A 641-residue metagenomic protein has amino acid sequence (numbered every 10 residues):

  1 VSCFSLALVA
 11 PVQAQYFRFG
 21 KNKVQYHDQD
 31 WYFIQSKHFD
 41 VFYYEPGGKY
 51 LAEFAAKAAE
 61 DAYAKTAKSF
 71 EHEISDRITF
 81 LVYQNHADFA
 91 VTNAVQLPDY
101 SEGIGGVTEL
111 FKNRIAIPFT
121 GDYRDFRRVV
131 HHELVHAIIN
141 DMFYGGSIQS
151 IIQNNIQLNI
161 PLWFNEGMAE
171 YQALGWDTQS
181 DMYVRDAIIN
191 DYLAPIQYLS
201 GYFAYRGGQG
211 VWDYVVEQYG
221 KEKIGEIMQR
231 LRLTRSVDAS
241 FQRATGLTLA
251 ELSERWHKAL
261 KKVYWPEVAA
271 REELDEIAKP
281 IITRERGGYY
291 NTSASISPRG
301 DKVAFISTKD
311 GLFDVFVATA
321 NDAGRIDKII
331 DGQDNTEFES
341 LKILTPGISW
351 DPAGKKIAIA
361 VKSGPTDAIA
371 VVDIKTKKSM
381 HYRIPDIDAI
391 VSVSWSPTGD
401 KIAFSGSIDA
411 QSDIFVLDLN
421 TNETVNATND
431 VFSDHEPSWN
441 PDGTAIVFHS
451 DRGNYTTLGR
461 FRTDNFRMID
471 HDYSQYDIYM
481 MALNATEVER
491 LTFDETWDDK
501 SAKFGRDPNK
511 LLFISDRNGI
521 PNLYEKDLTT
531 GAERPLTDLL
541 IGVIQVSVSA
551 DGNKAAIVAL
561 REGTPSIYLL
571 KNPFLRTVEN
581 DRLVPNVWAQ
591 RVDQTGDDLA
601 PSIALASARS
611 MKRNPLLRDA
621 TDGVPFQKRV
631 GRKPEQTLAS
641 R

Functional and structural regions predicted by a protein language model:
A14-N155, P161, T178-Q179, Q197 (+2 more regions): Juxtacatalytic substrate-recognition/specificity segment
R18-Q25, W31-F33, L199, Q229 (+4 more regions): Beta/coil-rich, acidic/histidine-enriched accessory regions frequently appended to metallopeptidases
I160-G246: Active-site-proximal alpha-helical
G287-Y289, I306-F316, Q333-I343, A358-A370 (+8 more regions): A flexible loop/linker signature enriched in serine peptidases of the S9 family
A294-K302, I348-K356, S392-K401, P437-A445 (+2 more regions): Blade-terminus and WD-like Trp-Asp/Gly-His loop motifs, strongest in beta-propeller folds
A320-D322, D373-K377, D418-N422, A482-T486 (+2 more regions): Short loop/turn segments that connect beta-strands within beta-propeller blades
S433, T492-S501, A532-A550, L583-Q590: Conserved blade-ending motifs and adjacent loop-strand segments that build the rim/top face of beta-propeller domains
S602-R641: Outer-membrane beta-barrel initiation region
